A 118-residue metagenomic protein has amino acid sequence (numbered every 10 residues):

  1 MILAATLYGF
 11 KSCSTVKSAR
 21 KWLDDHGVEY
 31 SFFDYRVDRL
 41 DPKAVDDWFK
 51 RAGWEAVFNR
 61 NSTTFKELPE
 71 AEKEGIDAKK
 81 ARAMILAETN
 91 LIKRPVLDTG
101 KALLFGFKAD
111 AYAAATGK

Functional and structural regions predicted by a protein language model:
I2-H26, Y30-Y35: Local sequence-structure signature of Cys/Sec-based thiol-disulfide redox active-site neighborhoods
Y35-K118: Thiol/selenol-based redox catalytic cores and closely related redox-interacting motifs
